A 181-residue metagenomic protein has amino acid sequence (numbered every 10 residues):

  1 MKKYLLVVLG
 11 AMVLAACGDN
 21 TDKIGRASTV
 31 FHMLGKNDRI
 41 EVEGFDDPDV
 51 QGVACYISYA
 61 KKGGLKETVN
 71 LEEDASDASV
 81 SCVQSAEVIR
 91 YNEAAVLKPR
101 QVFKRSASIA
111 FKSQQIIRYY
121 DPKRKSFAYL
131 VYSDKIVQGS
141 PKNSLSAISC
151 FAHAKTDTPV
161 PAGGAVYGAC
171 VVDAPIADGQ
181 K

Functional and structural regions predicted by a protein language model:
M1-Y4: Positively charged n-region of N-terminal signal peptides that target proteins for export
G10, P48-D49, A75, N143: Residue-level signal for mature regions of secreted extracellular proteins and peptides
L14-A16: C-terminal motif of bacterial Sec signal peptides marking the signal peptidase cleavage site
G18-N20: Bacterial signal peptide processing site
D22-F45, A154, G163: Extracellular/luminal recognition modules and glycoprotein regions
A54-P122: Mature extracytoplasmic domains of secretory-pathway proteins
K123-K181: C-terminal partner/receptor-binding element of secreted or periplasmic proteins
